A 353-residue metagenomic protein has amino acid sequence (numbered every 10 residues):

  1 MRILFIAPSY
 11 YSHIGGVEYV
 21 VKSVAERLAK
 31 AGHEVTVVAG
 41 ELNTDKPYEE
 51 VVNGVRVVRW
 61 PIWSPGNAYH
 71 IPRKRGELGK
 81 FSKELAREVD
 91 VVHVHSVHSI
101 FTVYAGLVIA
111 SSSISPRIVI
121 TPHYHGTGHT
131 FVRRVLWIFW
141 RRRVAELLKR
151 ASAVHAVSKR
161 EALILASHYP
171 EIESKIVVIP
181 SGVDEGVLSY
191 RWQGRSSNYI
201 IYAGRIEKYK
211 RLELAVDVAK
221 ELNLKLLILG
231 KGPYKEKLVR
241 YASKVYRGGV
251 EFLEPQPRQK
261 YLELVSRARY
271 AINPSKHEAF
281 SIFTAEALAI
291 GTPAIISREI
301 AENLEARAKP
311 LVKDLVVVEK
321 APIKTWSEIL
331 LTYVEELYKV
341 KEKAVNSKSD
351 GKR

Functional and structural regions predicted by a protein language model:
L4, H155, W192-L227: Conserved donor-binding/catalytic core segment of Leloir-type glycosyltransferases
E41, R160, G182: Carbohydrate-associated surface elements
D45, V91-I114, V119-T127: An aromatic- and histidine-rich active-site surface loop
R117, T127-E146, L163, E185: Nucleotide-sugar donor phosphate/pyrophosphate-binding loop at the beta->alpha transition of glycosyltransferases
A166-S167, S174-N198: Acidic anion/phosphate-binding donor-loop and adjacent secondary structure in glycosyltransferase catalytic cores
V239-Q256: Nucleotide-activated donor-binding/catalytic signature segment of Leloir-type glycosyltransferases, i.e., the conserved
K276: Aromatic "clamp/platform" in nucleotide-sugar-dependent glycosyltransferases that forms part of the donor/acceptor
V312-R353: A charged, aromatic-enriched C-terminal amphipathic alpha-helix characteristic of glycosyltransferases across folds
